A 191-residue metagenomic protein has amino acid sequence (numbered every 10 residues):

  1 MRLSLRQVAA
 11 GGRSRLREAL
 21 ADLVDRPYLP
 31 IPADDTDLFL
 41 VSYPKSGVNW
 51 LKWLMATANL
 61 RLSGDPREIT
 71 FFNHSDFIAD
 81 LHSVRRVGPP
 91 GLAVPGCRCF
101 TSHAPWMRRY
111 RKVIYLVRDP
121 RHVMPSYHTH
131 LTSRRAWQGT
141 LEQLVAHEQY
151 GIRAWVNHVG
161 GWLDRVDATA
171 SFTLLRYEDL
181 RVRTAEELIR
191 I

Functional and structural regions predicted by a protein language model:
R2-L175: PAPS-dependent sulfotransferase catalytic domain
K45, R181-V182: Short, solvent-exposed loop/helix junctions and linker helices that flank or host conserved functional motifs
R176-L180: G-domain G4 guanine-recognition motif of GTPases
V182-I191: NTP-dependent small-molecule kinase module
